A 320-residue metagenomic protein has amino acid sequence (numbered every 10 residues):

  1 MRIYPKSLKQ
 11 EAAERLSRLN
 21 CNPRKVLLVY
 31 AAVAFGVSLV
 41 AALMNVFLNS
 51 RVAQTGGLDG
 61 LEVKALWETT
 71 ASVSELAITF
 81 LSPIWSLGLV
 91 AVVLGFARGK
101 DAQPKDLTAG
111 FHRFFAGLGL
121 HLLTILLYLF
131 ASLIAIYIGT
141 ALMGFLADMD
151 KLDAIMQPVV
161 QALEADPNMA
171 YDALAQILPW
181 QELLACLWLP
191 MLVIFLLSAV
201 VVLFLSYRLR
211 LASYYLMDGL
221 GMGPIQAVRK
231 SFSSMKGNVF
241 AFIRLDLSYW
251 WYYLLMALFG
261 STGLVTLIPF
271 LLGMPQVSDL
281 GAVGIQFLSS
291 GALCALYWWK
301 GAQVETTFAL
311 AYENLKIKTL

Functional and structural regions predicted by a protein language model:
M1-L320: Hydrophobic alpha-helical membrane segments
